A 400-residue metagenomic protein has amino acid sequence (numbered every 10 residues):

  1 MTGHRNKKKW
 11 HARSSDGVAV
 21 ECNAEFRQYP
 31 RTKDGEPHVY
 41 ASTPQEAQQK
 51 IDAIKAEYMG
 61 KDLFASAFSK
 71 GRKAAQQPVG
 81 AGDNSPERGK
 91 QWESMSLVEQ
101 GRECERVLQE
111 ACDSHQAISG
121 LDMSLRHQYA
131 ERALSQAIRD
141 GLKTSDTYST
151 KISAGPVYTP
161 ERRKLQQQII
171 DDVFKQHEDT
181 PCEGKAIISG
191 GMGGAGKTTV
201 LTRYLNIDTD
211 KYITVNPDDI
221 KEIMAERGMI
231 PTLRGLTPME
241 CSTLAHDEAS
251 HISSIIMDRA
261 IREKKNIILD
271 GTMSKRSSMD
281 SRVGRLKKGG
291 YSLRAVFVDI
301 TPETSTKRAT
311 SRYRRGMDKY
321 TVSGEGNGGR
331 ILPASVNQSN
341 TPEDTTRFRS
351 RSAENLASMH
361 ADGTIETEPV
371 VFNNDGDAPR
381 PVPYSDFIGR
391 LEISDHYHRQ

Functional and structural regions predicted by a protein language model:
E25-G60: A short, charged, amphipathic alpha-helix used as a generic interaction element across diverse proteins
Y148-E178: N-terminal pre-Walker A segment at the start of P-loop NTPase domains
M192-G193: The conserved Walker
K197: Conserved lysine of the Walker
V200: Hydrophobic positions on the alpha1 helix immediately C-terminal to the Walker A/P-loop
I213, D219-V283: Conserved nucleotide-sensing/catalytic segment adjacent to the nucleotide-binding pocket in NTP-handling enzymes
G289-A309: Conserved phosphate-donor/acceptor-positioning beta-strand/loop module used by diverse small-molecule
K307-Q400: Conserved GTP-binding G-domain of TRAFAC-class P-loop NTPases and closely related GTPase folds
